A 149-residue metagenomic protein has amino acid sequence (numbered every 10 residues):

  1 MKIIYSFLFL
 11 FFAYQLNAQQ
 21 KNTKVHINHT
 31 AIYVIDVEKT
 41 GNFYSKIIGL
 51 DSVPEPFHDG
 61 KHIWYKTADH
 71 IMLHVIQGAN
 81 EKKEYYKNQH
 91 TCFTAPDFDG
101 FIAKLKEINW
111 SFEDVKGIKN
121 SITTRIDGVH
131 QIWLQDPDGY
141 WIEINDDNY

Functional and structural regions predicted by a protein language model:
M1-N22: Bacterial Sec-dependent N-terminal signal peptides
A18-E38, Q89-T91: N-terminal beta-strand motif that seeds the catalytic metal site of vicinal oxygen chelate
A31-M72: Core segments of cupin and vicinal oxygen chelate
I35-E38, T91-D138, Y149: Vicinal oxygen chelate
D59, K87, G128: Exposed loop/turn and edge beta-strand positions of beta-sandwich/beta-sheet ligand-binding modules
H62-K106: Mid-chain, structured segments of secreted extracytoplasmic proteins
